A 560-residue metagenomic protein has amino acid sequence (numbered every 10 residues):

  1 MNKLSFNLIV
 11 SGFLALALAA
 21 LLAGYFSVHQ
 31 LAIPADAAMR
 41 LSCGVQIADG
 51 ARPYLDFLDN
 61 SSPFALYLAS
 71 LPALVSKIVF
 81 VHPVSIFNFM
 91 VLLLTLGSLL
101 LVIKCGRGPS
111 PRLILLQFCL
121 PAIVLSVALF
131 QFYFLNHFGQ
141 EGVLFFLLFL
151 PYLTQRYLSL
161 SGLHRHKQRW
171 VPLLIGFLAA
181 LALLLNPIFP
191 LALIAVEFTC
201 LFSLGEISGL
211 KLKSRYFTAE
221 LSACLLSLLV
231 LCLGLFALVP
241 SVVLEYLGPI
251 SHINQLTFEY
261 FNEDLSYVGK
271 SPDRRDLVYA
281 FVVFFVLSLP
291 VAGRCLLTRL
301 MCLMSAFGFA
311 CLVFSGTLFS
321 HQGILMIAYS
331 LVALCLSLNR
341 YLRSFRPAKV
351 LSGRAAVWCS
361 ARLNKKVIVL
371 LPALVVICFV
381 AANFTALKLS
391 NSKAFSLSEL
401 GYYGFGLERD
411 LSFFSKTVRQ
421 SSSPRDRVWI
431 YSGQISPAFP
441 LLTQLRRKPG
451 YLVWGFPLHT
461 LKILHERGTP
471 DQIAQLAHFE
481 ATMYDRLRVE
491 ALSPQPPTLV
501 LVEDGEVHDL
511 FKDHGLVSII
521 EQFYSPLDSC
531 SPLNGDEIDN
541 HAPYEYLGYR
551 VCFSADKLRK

Functional and structural regions predicted by a protein language model:
V28-C43, Y54-L71, G406, D410: Extracytoplasmic catalytic/substrate-binding loops of multi-pass membrane glycan-assembly enzymes
N60, F405-P470, S493-L510: Short periplasmic/luminal acceptor-recognition loop of GT-C membrane glycosyltransferases, typified by
P63, I78-G97, P272-R275: Loop-to-helix entry region of an early transmembrane alpha helix in multi-pass inner-membrane enzymes
L66, V84, N88, Q117-L147 (+2 more regions): Aromatic- and kink-enriched transmembrane "portal" helix at the membrane-lumen/periplasm boundary that abuts
F89-R112, I123-L125: Transmembrane-helix motifs of polytopic, lipid-linked glycan transferases
L100, K104, R275-F309, R354: Hydrophobic, aromatic-rich transmembrane alpha-helices and their immediate juxtamembrane boundary segments
L148, L191-A192, F309, G316-R354 (+1 more regions): Hydrophobic/aromatic-rich transmembrane helices and adjacent perimembrane loops
W170-P187, L193-F198, S305-F314: Membrane-interface alpha helices of multi-pass inner-membrane proteins
